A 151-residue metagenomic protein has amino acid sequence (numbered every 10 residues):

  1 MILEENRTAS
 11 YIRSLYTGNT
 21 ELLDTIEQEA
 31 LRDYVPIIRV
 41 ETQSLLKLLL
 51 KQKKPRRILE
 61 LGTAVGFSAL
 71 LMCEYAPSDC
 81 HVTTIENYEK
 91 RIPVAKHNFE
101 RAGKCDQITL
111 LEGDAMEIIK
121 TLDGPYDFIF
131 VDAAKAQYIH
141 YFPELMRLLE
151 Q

Functional and structural regions predicted by a protein language model:
M1-F128, K135-E150: A short alpha-helical cap/connector motif
